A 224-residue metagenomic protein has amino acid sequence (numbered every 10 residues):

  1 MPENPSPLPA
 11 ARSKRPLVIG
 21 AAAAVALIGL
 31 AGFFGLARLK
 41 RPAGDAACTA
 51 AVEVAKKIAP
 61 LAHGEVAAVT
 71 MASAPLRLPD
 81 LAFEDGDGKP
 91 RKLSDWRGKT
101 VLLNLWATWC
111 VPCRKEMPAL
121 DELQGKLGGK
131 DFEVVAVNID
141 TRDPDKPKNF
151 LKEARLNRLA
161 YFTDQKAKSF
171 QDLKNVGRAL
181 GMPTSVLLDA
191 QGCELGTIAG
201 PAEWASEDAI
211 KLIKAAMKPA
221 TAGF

Functional and structural regions predicted by a protein language model:
M1-R77, A222-F224: N-terminal targeting signals for export/organelle localization
T70-P75, D80-V101: A short beta-strand-turn-helix
L76-L78, W96-G98, G129, L156 (+1 more regions): Extracytoplasmic
R97, L105-E122: Conserved redox-active cysteine motifs that mediate thiol-disulfide chemistry, especially di-cysteine Cys-X(1-2)-Cys
T100-V101, F132, P183: Alpha/beta-hydrolase fold active-site loops
R114-R155, Q165-L173, K211, F224: Structural microenvironment flanking redox-active thiols in thiol-disulfide oxidoreductases
E153-R158, D164-A215: Thiol/disulfide oxidoreductase modules built on the thioredoxin-like
K214-G223: Short, low-complexity, Pro/Ser/Thr/Gly-rich segments in the mature regions of secreted, periplasmic
